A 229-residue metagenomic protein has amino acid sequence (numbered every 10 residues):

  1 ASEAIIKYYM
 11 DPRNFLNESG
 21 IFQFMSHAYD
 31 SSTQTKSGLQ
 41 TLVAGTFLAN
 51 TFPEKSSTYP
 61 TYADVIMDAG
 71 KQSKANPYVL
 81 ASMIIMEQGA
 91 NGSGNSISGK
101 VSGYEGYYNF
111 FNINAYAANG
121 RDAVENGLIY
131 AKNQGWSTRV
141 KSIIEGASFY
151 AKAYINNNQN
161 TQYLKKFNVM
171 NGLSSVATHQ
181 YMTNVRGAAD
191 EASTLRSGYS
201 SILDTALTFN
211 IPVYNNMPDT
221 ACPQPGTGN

Functional and structural regions predicted by a protein language model:
A1-A63: N-terminal export signals and maturation junctions of secreted/periplasmic proteins
A1-L16, I21-A28, Y104-N229: Non-catalytic cell-wall polysaccharide-engagement segments
F15, T33, S56-T61, S73-Y78 (+1 more regions): Soluble non-cytosolic domains of exported or imported proteins
P53-E54, Y62-D68, Q72-A75, A123-N126 (+1 more regions): Extracytoplasmic/cell-surface-exposed regions of Actinobacterial cell-envelope-associated and secreted proteins
M67-G92: Short, functionally critical alpha-helical segments immediately adjacent to catalytic or ligand/cofactor-binding
N91-G94, N157: Secondary-structure transition/capping residues
S93-S102: Short, solvent-exposed loop/turn and secondary-structure capping segments
